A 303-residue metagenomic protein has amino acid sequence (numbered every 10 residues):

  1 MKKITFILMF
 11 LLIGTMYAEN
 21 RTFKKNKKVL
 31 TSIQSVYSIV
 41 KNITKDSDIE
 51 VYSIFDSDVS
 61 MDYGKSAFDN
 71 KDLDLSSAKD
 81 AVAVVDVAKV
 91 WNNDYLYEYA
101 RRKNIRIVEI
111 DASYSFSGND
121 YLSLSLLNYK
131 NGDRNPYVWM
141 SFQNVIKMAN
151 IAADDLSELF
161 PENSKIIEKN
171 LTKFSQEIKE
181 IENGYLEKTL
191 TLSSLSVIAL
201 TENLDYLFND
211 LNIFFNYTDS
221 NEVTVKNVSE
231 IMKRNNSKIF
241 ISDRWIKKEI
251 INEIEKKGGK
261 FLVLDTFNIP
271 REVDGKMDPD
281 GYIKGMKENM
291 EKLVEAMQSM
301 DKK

Functional and structural regions predicted by a protein language model:
I4-I13: Sec-dependent N-terminal signal peptides
Y17-K303: Extracytoplasmic metal-acquisition and chelation regions
